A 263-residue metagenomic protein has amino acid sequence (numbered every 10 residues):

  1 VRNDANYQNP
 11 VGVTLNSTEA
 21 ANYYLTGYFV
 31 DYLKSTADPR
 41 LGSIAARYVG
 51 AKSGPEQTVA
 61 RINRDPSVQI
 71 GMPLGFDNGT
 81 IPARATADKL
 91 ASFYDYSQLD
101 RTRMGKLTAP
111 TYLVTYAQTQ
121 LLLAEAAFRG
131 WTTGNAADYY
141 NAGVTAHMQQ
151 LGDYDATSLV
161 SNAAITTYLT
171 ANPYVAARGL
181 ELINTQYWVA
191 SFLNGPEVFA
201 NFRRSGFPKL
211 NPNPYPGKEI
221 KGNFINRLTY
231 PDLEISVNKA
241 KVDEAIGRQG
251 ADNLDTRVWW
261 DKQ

Functional and structural regions predicted by a protein language model:
V1-Q118, A127-G130, N135-Y139, G143-P214: Extended ligand-binding clefts on enzyme/binding-domain cores
P208, P214, K218-Q263: Membrane-proximal, proline-rich intrinsically disordered regions
